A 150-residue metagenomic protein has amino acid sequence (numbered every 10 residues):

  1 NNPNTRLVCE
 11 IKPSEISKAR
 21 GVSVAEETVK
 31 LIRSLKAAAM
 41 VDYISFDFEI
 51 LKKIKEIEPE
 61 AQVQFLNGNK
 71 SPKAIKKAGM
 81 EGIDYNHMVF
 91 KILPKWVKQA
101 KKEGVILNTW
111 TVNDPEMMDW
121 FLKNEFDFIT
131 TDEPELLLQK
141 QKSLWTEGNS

Functional and structural regions predicted by a protein language model:
N2-S150: Short loop-to-alpha-helix "cap/lid" segments that border enzyme active sites across diverse enzyme classes
